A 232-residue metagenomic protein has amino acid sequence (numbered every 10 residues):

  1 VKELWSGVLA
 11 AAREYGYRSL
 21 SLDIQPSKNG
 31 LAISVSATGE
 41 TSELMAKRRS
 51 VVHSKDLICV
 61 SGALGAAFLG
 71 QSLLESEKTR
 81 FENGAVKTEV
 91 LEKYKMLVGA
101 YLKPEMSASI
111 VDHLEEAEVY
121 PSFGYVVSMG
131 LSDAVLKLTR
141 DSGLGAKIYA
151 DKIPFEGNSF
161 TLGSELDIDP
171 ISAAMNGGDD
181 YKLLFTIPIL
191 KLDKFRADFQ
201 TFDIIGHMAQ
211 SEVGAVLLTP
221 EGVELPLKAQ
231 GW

Functional and structural regions predicted by a protein language model:
V1-W232: Helix-biased detector of long, well-ordered alpha-helical tracts
